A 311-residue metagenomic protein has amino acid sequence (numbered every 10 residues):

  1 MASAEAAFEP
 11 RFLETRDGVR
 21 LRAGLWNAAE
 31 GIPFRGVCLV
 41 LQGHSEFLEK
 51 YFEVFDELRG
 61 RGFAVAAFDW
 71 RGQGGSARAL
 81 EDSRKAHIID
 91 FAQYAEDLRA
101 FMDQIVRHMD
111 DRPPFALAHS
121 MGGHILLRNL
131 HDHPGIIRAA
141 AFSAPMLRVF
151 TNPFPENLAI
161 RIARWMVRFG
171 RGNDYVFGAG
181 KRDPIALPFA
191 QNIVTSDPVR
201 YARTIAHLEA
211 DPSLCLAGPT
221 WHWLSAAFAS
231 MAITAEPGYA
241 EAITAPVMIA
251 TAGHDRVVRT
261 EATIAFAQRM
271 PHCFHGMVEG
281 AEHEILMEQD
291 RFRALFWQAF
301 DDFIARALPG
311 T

Functional and structural regions predicted by a protein language model:
M1-E30: N-terminal cap/lid segment of alpha/beta-hydrolase-fold proteins
R35, L41-E46: Active-site glycine-rich loops that stabilize anionic/oxyanionic intermediates across multiple enzyme folds
L48, F55-E81: Conserved alpha/beta-hydrolase
A86-V106: Alpha/beta-hydrolase active-site loop
L127-C215: Alpha/beta-hydrolase-fold enzymes
I243, I249-T251, D255: Short beta-strand/loop motif that positions the catalytic acidic residue of the alpha/beta-hydrolase fold
A245, R259-Q268: Short alpha-helix in the alpha/beta-hydrolase fold that links the catalytic acid
F274, E279-T311: Catalytic active-site module of serine/aspartate enzymes centered on a nucleophile-bearing elbow/loop
